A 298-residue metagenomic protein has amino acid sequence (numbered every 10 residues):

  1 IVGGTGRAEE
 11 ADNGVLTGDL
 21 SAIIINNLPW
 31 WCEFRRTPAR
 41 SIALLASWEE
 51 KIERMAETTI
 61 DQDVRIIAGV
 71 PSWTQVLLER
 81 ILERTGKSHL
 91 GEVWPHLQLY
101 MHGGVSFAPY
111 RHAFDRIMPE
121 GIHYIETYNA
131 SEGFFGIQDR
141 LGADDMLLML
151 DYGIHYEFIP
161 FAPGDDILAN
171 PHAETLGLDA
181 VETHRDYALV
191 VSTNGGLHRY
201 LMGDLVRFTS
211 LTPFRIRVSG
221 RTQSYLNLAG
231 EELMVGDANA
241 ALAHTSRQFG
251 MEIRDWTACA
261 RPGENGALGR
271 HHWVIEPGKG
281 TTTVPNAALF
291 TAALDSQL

Functional and structural regions predicted by a protein language model:
I1-V2: Hydrophobic or amphipathic alpha-helical targeting/insertion segments
T5-G6: Short beta-alpha junction loops
A11-L298: Active-site glycine/GP-rich loop and adjacent strand/helix microenvironment that borders small-molecule binding pockets
